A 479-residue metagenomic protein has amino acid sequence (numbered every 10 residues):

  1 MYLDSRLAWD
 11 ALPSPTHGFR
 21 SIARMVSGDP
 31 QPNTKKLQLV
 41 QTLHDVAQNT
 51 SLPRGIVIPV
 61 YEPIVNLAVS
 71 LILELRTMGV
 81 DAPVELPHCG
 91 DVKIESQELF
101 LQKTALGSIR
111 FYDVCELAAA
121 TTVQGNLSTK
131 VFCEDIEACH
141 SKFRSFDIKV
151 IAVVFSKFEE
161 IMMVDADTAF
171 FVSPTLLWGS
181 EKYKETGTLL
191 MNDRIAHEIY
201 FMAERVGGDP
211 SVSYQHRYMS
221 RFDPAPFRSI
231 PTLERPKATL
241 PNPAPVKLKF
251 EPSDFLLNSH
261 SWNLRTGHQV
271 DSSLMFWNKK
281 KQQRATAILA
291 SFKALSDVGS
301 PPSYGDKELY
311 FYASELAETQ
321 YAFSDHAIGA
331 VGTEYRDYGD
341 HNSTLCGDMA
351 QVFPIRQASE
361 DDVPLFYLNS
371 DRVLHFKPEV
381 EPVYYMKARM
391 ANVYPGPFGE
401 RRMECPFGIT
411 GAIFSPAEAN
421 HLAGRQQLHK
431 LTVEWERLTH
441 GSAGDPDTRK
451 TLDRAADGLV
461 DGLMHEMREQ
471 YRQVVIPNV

Functional and structural regions predicted by a protein language model:
M1-V479: Glycosyltransferase catalytic domains, chiefly GT-A lineage
